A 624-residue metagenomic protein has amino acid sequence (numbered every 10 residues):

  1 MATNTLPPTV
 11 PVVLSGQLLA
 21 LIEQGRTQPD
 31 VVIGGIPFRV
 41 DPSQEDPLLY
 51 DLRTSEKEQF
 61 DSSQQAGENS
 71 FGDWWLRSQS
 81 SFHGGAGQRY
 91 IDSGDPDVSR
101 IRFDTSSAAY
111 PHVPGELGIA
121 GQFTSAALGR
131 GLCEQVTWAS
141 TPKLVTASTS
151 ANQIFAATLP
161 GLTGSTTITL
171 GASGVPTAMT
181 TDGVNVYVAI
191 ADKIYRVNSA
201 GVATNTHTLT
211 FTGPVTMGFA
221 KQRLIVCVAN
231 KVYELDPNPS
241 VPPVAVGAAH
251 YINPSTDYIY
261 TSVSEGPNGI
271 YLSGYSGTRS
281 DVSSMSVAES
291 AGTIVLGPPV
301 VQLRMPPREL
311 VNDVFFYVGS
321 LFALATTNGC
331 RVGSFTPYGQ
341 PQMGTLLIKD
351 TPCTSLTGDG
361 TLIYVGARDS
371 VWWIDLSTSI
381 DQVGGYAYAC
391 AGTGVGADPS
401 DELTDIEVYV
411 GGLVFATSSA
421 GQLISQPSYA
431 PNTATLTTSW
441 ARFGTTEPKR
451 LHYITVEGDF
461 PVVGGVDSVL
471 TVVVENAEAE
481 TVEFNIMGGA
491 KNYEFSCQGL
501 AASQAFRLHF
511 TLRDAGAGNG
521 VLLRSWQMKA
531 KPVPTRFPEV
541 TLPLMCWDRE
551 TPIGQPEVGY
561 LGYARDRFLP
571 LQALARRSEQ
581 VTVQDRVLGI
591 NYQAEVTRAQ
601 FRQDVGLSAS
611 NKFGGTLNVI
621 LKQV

Functional and structural regions predicted by a protein language model:
A2-I168, V184-N185, A189-V197, G201 (+10 more regions): N-terminal beta-propeller domains
P8, V12, L19-T27, I33-E45 (+5 more regions): Non-cytosolic beta-sandwich-type ligand-binding/adhesion modules
F123-A139, G171-G183, L209-Q222, I252-P267 (+3 more regions): Repeated scaffold domains used in trafficking and secretory/extracellular systems, primarily beta-propellers
G131-C133, C227, K449-P461, P556-P570 (+1 more regions): Beta-rich globular "head" domains
S165-L170, T204-L209, P243-I252, I294-R304 (+3 more regions): Beta-propeller fold detector
H207, G297, M343-G344, P431-T446 (+2 more regions): Short Trp-Ser/Thr-centered turn/loop motifs at beta-strand boundaries
S400-S439: Blade-level signature of beta-propeller repeat domains, shared across WD40, Kelch, NHL, RCC1 and BNR/Asp-box propellers
K531-V624: Extracellular/virion structural assembly segments
